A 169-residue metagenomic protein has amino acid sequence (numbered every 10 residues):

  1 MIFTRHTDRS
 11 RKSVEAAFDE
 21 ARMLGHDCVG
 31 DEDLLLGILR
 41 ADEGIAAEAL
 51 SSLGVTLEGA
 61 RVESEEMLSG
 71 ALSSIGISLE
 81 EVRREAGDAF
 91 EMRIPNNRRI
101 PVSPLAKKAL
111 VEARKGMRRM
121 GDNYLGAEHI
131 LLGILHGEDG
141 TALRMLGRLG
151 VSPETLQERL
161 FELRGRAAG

Functional and structural regions predicted by a protein language model:
M1-G169: Histone-fold recognition with a strong bias for associated Lys/Arg-rich disordered tails
